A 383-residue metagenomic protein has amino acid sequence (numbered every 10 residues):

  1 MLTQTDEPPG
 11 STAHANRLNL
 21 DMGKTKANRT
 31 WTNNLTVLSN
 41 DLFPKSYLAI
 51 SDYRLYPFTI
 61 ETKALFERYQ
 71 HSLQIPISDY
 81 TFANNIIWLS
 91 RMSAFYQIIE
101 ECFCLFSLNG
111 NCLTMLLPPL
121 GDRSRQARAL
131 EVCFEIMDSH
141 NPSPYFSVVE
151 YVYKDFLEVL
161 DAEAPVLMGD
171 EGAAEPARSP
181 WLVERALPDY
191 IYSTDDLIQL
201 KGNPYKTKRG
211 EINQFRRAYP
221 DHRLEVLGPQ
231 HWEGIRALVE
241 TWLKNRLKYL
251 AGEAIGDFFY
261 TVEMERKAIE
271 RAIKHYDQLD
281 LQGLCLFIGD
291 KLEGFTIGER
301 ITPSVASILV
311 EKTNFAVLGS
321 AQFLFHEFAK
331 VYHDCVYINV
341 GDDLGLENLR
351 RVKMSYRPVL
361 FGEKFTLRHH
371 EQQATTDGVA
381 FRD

Functional and structural regions predicted by a protein language model:
L2-Q4, S39, F43-Y47, S179-Q199 (+1 more regions): Active-site/acyl-donor-binding loops of N-acyltransferases
Q4, G23-T59, I212-P229, E233 (+1 more regions): Conserved N-terminal entry element of GNAT/NAT acetyltransferase domains
F58, K63, E67-F95, E211 (+1 more regions): A conserved beta-strand-loop-helix scaffold within acyl/acetyltransferase catalytic domains
T81-D161, F287-F315: Conserved donor-binding loop and adjoining core beta-sheet/short helix segment in diverse acyl/aminoacyl transferases
P144-P165, D170-A174, P180, A186-L187: Short, glycine/charge-rich beta-strand/loop segments that flank catalytic centers and engage negatively charged groups
G169-G256: Acyltransferase donor/substrate-recognition loop-hinge adjacent to the catalytic core
D280-H370: Aromatic (often tryptophan-rich) hydrophobic motifs at membrane interfaces
